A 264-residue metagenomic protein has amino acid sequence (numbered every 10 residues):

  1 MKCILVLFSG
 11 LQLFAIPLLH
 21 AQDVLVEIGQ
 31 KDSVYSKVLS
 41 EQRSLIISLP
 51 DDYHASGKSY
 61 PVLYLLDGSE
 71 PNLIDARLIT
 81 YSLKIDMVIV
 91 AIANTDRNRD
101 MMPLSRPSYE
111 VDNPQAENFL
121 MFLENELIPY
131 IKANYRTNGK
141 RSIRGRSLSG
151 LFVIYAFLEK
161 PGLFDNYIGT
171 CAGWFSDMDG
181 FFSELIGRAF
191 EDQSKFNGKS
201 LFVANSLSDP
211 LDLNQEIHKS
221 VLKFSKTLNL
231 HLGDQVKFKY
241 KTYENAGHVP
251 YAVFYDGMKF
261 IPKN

Functional and structural regions predicted by a protein language model:
M1-V24: Bacterial Sec-dependent N-terminal signal peptides
Q22-N264: Non-catalytic cap/lid and distal C-terminal segments of serine-dependent acyl enzymes
